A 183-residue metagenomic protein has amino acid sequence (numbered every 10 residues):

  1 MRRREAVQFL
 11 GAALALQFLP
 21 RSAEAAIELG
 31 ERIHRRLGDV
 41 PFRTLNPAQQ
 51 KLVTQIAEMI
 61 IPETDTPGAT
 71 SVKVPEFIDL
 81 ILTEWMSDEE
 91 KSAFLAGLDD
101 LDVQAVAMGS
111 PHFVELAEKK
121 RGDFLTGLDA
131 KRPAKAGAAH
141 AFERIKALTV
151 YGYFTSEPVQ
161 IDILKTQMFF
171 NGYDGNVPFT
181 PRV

Functional and structural regions predicted by a protein language model:
M1-L14: N-terminal secretory signal peptides and thylakoid transit peptides that target proteins across membranes
R2, L45-N46, A117: Helix N-cap / loop-to-helix initiation motif
A12, R21-A26, D174-V183: N-terminal export/assembly segments and adjacent metallocofactor-ligating motifs of anaerobic energy-metabolism
L14-A23, T64, R132, T149-Y153: A generic secondary-structure signal for well-formed alpha-helical elements
Q17-Q55: C-terminal segment of N-terminal export signals and the immediately downstream linker at the start of the mature
L37, Q50-M59, K73-V183: Mature-region segments of soluble proteins
R43, P47, G68, D88 (+1 more regions): Charge-dense, low-complexity intrinsically disordered segments
P62-A69: Short, solvent-exposed loop/turn elements at domain surfaces
